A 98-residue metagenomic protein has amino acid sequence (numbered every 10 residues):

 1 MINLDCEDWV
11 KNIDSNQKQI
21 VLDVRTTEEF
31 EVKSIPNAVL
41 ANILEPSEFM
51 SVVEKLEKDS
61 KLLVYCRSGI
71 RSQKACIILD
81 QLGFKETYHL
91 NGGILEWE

Functional and structural regions predicted by a protein language model:
M1-K33: Flexible, polar/low-complexity N-terminal or interdomain linker segments that lie immediately upstream of folded
E7, E31-K33, M50, Q73-C76: Short glycine-/acidic-enriched loop or helix-start segments at secondary-structure transitions that form or flank
V10-I13, F49-K58: Short amphipathic alpha-helix with an adjacent loop that forms part of the alpha/beta core around
L22-D23, A38, L79: Conserved small-residue
I35-N42: Active-site regions of enzymes building and remodeling cell-envelope glycoconjugates
A41, V53-E98: Catalytic cysteine-centered active loop of the rhodanese-like fold, especially the PTP/DSP P-loop
L44-S47: Short beta->alpha connector loops
